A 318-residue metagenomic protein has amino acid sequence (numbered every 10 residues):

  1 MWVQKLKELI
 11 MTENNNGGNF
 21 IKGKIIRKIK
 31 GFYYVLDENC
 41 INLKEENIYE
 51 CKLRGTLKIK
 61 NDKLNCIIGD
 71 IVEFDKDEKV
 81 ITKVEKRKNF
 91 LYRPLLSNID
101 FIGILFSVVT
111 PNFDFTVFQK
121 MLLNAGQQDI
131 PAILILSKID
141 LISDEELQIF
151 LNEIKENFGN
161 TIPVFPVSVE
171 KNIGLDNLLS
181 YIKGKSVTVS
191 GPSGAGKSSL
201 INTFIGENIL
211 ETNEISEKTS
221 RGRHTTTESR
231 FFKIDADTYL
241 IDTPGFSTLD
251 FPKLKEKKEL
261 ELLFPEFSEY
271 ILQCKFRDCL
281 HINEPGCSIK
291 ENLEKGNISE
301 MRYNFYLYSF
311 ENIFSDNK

Functional and structural regions predicted by a protein language model:
W2-I10, N15-N19, G31, E38 (+7 more regions): Helix-rich effector regions associated with P-loop NTPase G domains
Y34-N39, E50-K52: Short, acidic/hydrophobic/Gly-rich beta-strand patch recurrent on exposed beta strands that often constitutes part
K44-N65: Beta-strand/loop nucleic-acid-binding surfaces
K76-V80, V108-V109: Short, charged beta-turn/beta-strand-edge "cap" motif at the junction between a beta-strand and an adjacent loop
V109-N157: Phosphate-binding glycine-rich loops and their immediate beta-loop-alpha structural context
L141-A195: Canonical P-loop GTPase G-domain recognition
